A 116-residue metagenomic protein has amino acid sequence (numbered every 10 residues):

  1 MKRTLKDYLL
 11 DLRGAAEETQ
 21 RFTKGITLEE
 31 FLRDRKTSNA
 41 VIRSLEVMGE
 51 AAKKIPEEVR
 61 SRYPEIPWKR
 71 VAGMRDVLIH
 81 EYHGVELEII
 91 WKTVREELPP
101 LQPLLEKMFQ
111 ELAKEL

Functional and structural regions predicted by a protein language model:
M1-L116: Solvent-exposed interaction patches of small proteins and small membrane subunits
